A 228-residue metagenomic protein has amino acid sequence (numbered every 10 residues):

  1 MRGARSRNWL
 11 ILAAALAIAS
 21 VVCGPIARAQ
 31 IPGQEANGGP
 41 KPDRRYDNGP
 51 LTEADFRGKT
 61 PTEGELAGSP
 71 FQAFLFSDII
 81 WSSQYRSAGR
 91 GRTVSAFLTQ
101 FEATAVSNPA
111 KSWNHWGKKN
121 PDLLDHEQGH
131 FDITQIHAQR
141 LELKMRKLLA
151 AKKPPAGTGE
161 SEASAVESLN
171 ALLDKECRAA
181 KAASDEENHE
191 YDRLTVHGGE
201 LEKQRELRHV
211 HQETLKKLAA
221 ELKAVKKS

Functional and structural regions predicted by a protein language model:
R2-A13: Bacterial N-terminal signal peptides that target proteins for export
R5, S77, P109-S112: Acidic, low-complexity intrinsically disordered regions
L10, S82, N114-G117: Short linear interaction motif-like sites in intrinsically disordered regions of transcription factors
A13-V21: Bacterial N-terminal signal peptides
A27-A29: Boundary at the C-terminal end of the N-terminal hydrophobic targeting segment
P32-S107, A151-S228: Metalloprotease/metallohydrolase-associated module, dominated by Zn2+-dependent proteases
L98, V106-L148: Mid-length scaffold segments of soluble, non-membrane domains
